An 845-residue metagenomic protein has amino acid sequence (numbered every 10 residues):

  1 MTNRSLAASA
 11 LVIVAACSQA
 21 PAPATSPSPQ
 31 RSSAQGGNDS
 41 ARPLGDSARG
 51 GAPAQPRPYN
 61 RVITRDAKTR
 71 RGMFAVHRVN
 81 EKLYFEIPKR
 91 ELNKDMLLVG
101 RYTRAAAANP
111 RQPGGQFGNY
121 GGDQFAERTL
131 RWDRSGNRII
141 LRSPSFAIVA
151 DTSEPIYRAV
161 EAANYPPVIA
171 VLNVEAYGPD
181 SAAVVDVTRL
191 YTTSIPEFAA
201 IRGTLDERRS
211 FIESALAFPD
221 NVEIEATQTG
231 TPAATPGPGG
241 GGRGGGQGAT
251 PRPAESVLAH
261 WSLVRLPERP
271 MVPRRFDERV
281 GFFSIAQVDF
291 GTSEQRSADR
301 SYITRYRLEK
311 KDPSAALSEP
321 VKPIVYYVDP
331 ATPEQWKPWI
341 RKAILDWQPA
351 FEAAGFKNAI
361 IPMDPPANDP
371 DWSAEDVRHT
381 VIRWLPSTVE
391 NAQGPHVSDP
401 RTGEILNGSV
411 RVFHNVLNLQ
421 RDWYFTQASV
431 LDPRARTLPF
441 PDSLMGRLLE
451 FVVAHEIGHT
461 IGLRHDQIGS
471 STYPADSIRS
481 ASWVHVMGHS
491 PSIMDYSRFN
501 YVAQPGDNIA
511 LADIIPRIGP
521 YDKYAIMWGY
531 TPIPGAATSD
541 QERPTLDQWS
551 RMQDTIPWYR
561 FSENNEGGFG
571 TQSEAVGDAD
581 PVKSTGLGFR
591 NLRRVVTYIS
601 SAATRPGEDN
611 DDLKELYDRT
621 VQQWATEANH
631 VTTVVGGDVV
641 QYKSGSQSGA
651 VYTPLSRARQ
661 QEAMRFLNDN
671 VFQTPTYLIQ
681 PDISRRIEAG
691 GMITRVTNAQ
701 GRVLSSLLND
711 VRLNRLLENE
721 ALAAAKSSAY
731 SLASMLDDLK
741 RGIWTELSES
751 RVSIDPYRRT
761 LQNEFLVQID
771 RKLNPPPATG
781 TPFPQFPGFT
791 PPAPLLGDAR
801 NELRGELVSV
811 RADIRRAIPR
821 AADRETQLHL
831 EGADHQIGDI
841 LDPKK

Functional and structural regions predicted by a protein language model:
M1-A7: Bacterial N-terminal signal peptides that target proteins for export
A7-V14: Sec-dependent N-terminal signal peptides
P21-T332, A350, A359, P365-Q420 (+3 more regions): Auxiliary tRNA-acceptor-end handling modules of aminoacyl-tRNA synthetases
R57, P338-L345, P349, F451 (+4 more regions): Solvent-exposed, polar/charged alpha-helical surfaces in well-ordered, non-transmembrane soluble domains, broadly
L345-F356, G458-H459, L463, F499 (+3 more regions): Sec-exported extracytoplasmic/periplasmic mature domains
D364-L385, R447-Q504: The catalytic-center signature of Zn2+-dependent metalloproteases
S470-K845: Conserved catalytic/binding loops enriched for acidic/polar residues
